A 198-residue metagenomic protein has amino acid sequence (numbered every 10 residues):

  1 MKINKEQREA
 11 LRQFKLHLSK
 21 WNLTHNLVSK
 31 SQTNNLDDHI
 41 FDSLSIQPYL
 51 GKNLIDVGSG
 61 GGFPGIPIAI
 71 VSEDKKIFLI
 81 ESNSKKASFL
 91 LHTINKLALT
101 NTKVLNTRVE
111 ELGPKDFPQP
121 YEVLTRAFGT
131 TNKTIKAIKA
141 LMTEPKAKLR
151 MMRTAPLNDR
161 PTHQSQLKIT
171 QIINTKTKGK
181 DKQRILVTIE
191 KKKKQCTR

Functional and structural regions predicted by a protein language model:
M1-I55, K85-T102: Class I SAM-dependent transferase core
K15, G61-P64, T107-V109: Mobile beta-alpha loop/short-helix "lid" or hinge segments that flank ligand
L18, I68, I189: Residue-level signal for inorganic ion chemistry
Q32-T33, F41, V71, P114-F117: Short capping/connector residues at structural and topological boundaries
V57-S59: Conserved beta-strand/loop positions that form the S-adenosyl-L-methionine
G61-D74: Conserved SAM-binding loop of SAM-dependent methyltransferases across substrates and taxa, primarily the Class I
K75-F78, S82-R198: S-adenosylmethionine
